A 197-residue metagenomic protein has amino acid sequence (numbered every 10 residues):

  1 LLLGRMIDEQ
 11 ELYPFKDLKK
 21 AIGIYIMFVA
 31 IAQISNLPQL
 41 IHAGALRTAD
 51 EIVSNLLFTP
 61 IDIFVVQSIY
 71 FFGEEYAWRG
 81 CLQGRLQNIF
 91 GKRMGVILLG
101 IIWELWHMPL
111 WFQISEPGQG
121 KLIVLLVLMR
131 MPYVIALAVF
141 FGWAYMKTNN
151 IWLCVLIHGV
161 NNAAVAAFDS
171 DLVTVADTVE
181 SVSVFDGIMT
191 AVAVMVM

Functional and structural regions predicted by a protein language model:
L1-L3, F64-F71, A136-V139, A191-M197: Hydrophobic cores of alpha-helical transmembrane segments in multi-pass inner/ER membrane proteins, independent
L1-Y25, L37-E51, Y70, M197: Membrane-helix interface linkers and caps
A21-I26, P60-I61, R93-L98, L128-P132 (+2 more regions): Hydrophobic alpha-helical transmembrane segments
F28-L37, I101-L110, G159-D171: Aromatic-anchored segments of alpha-helical transmembrane domains
Q39-D50, Q113-I123, A167-V184: Juxtamembrane/transmembrane-helix boundary motifs at the membrane-water interface
F72-I102, M146-N150: Membrane-interface helix/loop boundary segments of multi-pass membrane proteins
R130-W143: Hydrophobic alpha-helical transmembrane segments of polytopic membrane proteins
I157-M197: C-terminal membrane module of polytopic membrane proteins
